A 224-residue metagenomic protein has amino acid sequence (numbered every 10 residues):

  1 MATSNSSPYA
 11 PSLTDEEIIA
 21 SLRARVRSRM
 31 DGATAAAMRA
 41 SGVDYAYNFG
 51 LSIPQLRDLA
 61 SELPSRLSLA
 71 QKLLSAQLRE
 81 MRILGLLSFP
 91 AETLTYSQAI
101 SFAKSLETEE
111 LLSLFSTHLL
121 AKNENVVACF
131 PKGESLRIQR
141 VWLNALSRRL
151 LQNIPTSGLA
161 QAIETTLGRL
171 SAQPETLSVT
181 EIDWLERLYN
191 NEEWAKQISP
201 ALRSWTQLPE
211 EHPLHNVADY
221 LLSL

Functional and structural regions predicted by a protein language model:
A2-L224: Alpha-helical scaffold domains
